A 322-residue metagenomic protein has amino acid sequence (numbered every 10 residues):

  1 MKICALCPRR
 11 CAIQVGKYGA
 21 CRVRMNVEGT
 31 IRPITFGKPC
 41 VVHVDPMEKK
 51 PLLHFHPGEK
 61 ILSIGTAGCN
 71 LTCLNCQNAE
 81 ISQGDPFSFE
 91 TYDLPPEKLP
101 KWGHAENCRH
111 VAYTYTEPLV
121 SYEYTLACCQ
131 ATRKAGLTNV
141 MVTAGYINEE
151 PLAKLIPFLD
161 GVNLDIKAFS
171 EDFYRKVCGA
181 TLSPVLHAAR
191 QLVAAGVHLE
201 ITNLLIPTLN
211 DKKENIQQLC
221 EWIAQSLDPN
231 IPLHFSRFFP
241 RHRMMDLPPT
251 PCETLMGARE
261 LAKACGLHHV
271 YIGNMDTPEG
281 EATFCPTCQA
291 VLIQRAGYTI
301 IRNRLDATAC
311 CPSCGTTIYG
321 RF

Functional and structural regions predicted by a protein language model:
M1-C4, P8-T66, A79-Q83, E281 (+2 more regions): N-terminal [4Fe-4S]-dependent radical SAM core
M1-K17, T208-F322: Auxiliary Fe-S-binding modules of radical SAM enzymes
V23-M47, T91-G103, R304-F322: Short microdomains enriched in Cys/His and/or Lys/Arg
L53-H54, A153, R302-N303: Short secondary-structure boundary/capping segments
H56, I61-S63, N70, L99 (+2 more regions): Iron-sulfur-cluster electron-transfer modules
C73-Q77: The canonical Cys-X-X-Cys-His
I81-Y92, K134: A short alpha->loop->secondary-structure connector
P96-T250, L261: Conserved AdoMet/S-adenosylmethionine-binding subsite of the radical SAM
